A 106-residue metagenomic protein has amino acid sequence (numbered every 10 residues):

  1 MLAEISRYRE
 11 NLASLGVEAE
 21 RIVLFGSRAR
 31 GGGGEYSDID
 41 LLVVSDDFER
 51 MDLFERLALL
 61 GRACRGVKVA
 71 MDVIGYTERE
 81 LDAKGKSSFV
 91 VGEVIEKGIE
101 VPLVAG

Functional and structural regions predicted by a protein language model:
M1-R21, R30-E35, S45-G106: Catalytic core of pol beta-like nucleotidyltransferases
D40-V43: Short beta-strand->loop micro-motif that forms the acidic, two-metal-ion catalytic signature in nucleotide-processing
